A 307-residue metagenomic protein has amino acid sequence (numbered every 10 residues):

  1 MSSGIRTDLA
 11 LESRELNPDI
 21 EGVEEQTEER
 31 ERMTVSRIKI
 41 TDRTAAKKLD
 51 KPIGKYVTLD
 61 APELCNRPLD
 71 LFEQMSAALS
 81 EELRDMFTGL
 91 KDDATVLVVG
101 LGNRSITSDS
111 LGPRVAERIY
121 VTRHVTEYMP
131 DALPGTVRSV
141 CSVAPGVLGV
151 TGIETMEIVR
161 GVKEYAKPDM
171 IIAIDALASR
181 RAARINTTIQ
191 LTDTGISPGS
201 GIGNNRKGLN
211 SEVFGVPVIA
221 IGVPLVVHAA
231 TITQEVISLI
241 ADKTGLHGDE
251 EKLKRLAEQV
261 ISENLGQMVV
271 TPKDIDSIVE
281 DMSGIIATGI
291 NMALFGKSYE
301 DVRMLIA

Functional and structural regions predicted by a protein language model:
M1-I53: N-terminal amphipathic/basic leader segments beginning at the initiator methionine
T44-D92: An N-terminal, well-structured beta->alpha segment
T58-P62, T95-I106, C141-G146: Short glycine-rich or small-residue beta-strand-to-loop segments that form or flank ligand, phosphate, metal/Fe-S
L101-D109, G149, A176-R180: Gly/Ser/Thr-rich loops at beta-strand to alpha-helix junctions that form or flank small-molecule/cofactor-binding
N103-R138, S142: Glycine-rich phosphate/diphosphate-binding loop of Rossmann-like nucleotide-binding domains
L133-K163: A structural-propensity feature for long, helix-poor, extended segments
V143-A144, A173-A307: A structural signal for small-residue-enriched, beta-sheet-centric alpha/beta enzyme cores and oligomeric scaffold folds
K163, P168-D169: Proline-aspartate-enriched helix->loop->beta-strand connector
